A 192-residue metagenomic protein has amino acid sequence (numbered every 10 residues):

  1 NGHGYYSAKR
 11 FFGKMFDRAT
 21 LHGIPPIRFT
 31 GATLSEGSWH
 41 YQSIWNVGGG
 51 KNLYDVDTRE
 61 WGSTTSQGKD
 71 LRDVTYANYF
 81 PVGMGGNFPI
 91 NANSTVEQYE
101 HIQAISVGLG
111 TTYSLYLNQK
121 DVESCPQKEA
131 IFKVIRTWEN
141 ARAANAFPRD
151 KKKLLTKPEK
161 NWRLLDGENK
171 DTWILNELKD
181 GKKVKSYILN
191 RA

Functional and structural regions predicted by a protein language model:
N1-H3: Active-site groove signature of glycoside hydrolases
Y5-A192: Active-site-proximal substrate-binding groove within the catalytic cores of carbohydrate-active enzymes
